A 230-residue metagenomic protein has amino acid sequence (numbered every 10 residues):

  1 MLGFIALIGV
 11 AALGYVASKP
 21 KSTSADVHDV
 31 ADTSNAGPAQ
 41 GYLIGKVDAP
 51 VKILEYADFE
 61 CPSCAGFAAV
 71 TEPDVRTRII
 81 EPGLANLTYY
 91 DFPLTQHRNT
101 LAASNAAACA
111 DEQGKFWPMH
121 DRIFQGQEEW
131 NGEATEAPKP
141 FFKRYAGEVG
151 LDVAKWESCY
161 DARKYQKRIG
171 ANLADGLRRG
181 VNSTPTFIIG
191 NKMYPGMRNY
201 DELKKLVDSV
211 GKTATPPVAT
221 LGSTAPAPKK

Functional and structural regions predicted by a protein language model:
M1-S18, Y56-D58, E72, K143-K230: C-terminal cap of thioredoxin/glutaredoxin-like
K19-T33: Ser/Thr/Pro/Gly-rich low-complexity linker/stalk segments immediately outside membranes or between
H28, C109, C159-A162: Functionally engaged cysteine thiol sites
T33-S34, R98: Extracytoplasmic/periplasmic mature domains of Sec-exported, cell-envelope-associated bacterial proteins
S34-V51, I79, P228: A short beta-strand-turn-helix
A49, A57-G147, L177-R179, T213 (+1 more regions): Structural alpha/beta surface segment adjacent to cysteine/selenocysteine redox centers across thiol/disulfide enzymes
I53, M119, W156: Divalent metal-coordination and catalytic microenvironments
